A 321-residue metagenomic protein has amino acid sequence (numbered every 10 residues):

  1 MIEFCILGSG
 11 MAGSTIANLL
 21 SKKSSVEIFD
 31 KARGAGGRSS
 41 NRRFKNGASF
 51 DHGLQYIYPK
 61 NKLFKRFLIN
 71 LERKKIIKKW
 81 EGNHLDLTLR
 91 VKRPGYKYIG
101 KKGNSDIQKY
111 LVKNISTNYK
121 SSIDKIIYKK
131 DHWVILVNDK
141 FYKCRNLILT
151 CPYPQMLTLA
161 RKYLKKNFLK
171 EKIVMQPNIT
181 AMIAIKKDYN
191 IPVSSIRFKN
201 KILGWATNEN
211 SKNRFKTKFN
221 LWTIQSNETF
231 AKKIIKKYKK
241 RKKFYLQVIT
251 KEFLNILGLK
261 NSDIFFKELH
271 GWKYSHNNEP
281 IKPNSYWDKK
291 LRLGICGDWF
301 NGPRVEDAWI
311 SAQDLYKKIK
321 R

Functional and structural regions predicted by a protein language model:
I2, V137-N146: Core beta-strand elements of the Rossmann-like FAD/NAD(P) dinucleotide-binding domain in flavoenzyme oxidoreductases
C5-L7, N18-K45: Glycine-rich FAD pyrophosphate-binding loop
L19, S40-H84: N-terminal FAD cofactor-binding segment of flavoenzymes
G36, C144-S194, L259: Central helical "cap/lid" subdomain
Y56-K62, L85-Y110, K237-V248: Short beta-strand to alpha-helix junction loop
Y119-V134: A conserved short coil-to-beta-strand element within the FAD-binding core of flavoproteins
M182-K239, V248, E252-I256: Active-site substrate-recognition segment that forms the wall of the catalytic cavity or substrate channel
T250-L291: Flavin (FAD/FMN) cofactor-binding core of flavoprotein oxidoreductases
